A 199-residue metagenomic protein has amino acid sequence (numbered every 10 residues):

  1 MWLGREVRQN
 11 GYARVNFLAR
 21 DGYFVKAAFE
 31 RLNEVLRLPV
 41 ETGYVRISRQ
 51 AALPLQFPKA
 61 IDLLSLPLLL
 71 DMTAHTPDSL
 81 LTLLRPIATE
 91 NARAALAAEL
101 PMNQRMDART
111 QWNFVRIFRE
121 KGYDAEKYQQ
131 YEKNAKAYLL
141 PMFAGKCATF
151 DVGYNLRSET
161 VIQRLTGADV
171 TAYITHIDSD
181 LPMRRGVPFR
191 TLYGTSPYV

Functional and structural regions predicted by a protein language model:
M1-V199: Long, low-complexity, Lys/Arg-enriched
